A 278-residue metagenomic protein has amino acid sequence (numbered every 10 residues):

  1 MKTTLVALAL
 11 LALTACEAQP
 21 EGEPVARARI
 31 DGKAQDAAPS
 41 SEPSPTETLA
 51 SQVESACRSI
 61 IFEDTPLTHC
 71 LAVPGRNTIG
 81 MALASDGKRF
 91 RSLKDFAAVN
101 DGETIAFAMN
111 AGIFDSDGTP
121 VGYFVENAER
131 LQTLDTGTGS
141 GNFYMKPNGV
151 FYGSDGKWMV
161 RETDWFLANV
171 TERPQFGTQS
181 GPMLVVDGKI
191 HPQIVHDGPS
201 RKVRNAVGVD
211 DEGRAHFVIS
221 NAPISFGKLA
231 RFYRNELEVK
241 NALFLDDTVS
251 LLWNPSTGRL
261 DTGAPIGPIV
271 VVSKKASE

Functional and structural regions predicted by a protein language model:
M1-T14: Sec-dependent bacterial lipoprotein signal peptides
C16-N142: Zymogen propeptides
E17-A18, T119-K189, Q193-I194: Active-site-adjacent helix-turn-beta-strand microarchitecture at beta-sheet edges that either contains or buttresses
V73-G75, Y152-K157, V186-G188, V209-G213 (+2 more regions): Short acidic-glycine loop/turn motifs at beta-strand connectors
D86-K88, W165-N169, I219-P223: Short, solvent-exposed aromatic-acidic interface loops
T104-F107, G149-V150, K157-M159, P182-M183 (+4 more regions): Structural motif
V121-G137, Q193, D197-A242, S250-E278: Conserved, well-ordered active-site substructure
